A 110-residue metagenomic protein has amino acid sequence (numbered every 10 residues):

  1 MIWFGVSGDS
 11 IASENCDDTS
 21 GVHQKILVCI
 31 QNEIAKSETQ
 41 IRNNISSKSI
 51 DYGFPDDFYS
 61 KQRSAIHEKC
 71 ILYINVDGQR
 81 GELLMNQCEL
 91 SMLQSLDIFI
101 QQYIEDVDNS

Functional and structural regions predicted by a protein language model:
M1-I2, I11: Conserved active-site segments centered on acidic
G5-S7: N-terminal signal peptide c-region/cleavage motif recognized by signal peptidases
S10-S60, S64-S110: N-terminal alpha-helical modules
